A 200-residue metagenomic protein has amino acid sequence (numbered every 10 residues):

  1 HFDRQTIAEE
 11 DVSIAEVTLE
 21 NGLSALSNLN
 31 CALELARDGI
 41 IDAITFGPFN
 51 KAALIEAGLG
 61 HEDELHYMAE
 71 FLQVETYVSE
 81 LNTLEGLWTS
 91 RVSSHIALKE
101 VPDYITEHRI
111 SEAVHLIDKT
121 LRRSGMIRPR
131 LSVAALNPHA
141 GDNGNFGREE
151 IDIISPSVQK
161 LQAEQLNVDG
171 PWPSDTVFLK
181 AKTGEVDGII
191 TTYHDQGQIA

Functional and structural regions predicted by a protein language model:
H1-E149, I154-A200: Anion-binding alpha/beta catalytic cores of soluble intermediary-metabolism enzymes, centered on
